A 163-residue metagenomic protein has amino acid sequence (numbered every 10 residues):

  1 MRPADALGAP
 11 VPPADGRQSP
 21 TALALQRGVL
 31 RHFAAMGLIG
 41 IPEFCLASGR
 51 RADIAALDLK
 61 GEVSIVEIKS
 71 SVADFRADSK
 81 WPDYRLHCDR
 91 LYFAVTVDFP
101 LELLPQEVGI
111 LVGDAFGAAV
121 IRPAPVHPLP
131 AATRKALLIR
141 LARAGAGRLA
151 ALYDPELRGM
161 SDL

Functional and structural regions predicted by a protein language model:
M1-P42, S48, L103-L163: Non-catalytic C-terminal interaction segments of nucleic acid-processing enzymes
P12, S70-D114: Catalytic cores of nucleic-acid endonucleases
L25, R50, A77-K80: Amphipathic coiled-coil/heptad-repeat helices and related helical stalk/stem segments that mediate oligomerization
F33-A34, D58-L59, R85-L86: Flexible, charged surface loops at secondary-structure boundaries
M36-L38, E62, D89: Short coil/turn segments at beta-strand junctions that form active-site/ligand-binding loops
E43-C45, E67-D74: Short, flexible loop segments at the rims of nucleotide/cofactor-binding pockets, characterized by
A52-I65: Active-site beta-strand-loop-beta-strand hairpin of nuclease catalytic cores that positions key catalytic residues
